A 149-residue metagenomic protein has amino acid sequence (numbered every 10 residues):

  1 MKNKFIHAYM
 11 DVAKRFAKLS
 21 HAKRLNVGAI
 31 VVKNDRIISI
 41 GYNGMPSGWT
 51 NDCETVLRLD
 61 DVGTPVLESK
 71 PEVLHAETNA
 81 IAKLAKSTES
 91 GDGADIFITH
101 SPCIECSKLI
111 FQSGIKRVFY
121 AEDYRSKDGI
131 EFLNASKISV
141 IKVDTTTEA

Functional and structural regions predicted by a protein language model:
M1-A149: Zinc-dependent deaminase catalytic domain
